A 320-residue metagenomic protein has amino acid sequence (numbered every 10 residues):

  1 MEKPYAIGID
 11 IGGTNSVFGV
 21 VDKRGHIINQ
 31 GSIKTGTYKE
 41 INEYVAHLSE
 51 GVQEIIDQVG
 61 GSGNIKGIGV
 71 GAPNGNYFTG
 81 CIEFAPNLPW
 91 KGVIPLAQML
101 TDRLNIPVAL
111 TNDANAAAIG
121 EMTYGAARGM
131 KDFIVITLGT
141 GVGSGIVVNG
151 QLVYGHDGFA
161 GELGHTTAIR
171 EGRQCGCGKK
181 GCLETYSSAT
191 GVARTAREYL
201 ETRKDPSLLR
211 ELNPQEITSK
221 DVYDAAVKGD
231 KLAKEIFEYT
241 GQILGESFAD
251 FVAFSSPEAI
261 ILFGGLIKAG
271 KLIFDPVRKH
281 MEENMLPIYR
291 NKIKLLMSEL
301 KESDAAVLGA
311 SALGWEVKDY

Functional and structural regions predicted by a protein language model:
M1-G67, Y77-C81, Q98-I106, T123-M130 (+2 more regions): ATP-binding/phosphotransfer module of carbohydrate and carboxylate kinases, centering on a glycine-rich
D10, G69-P73, T111, V135-G141 (+1 more regions): Short beta-strand segments
G31-I33, P86, H156: Short hydrophobic alpha-helix segments
T35-T37, W90, A160-E162: A short acidic/small-residue loop/turn micro-motif
C81-V93: A charged helix-plus-loop insertion that forms the helical arch/lid used to bind and gate nucleic-acid substrates
N87-W90, A109-N115, V135-L138, L296-D304: Active-site nucleophile and cofactor-binding loops and adjacent substrate-binding regions of central metabolic enzymes
T111-G125: Conserved PLP phosphate-binding loop immediately N-terminal to the Schiff-base lysine helix in PLP-dependent enzymes
R128-S187: Glycine-rich phosphate-binding loop of actin/hexokinase-like ATP-binding domains
